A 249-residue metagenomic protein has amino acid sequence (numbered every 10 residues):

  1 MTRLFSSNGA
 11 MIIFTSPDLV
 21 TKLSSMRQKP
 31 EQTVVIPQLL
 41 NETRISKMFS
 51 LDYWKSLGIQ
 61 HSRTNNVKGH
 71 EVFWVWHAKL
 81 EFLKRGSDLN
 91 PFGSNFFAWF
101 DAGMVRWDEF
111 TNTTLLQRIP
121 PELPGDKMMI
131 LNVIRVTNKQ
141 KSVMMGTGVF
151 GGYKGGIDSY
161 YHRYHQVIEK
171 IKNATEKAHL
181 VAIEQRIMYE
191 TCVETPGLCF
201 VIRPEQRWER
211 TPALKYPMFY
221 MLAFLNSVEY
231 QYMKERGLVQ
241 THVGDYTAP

Functional and structural regions predicted by a protein language model:
M1-L4, L19-K22: Short, well-formed alpha-helical segments that are part of the catalytic scaffolds of diverse glycosyltransferases
S7-M11: Short active-site oxyanion
I12-S16: Short internal beta-strands
S25-R27, S50, F110-T113, R163-H165: Short coil/turn segments at secondary-structure boundaries
Q28-P91: Active-site-proximal specificity loops/subdomain of glycosyltransferases
E71-M129: GT-A fold catalytic core of metal-dependent nucleotide-sugar glycosyltransferases, centered on the diacidic
M104-F110, E122, M128-T247: Catalytic core and acceptor-binding pocket of nucleotide-sugar-dependent glycosyltransferases
